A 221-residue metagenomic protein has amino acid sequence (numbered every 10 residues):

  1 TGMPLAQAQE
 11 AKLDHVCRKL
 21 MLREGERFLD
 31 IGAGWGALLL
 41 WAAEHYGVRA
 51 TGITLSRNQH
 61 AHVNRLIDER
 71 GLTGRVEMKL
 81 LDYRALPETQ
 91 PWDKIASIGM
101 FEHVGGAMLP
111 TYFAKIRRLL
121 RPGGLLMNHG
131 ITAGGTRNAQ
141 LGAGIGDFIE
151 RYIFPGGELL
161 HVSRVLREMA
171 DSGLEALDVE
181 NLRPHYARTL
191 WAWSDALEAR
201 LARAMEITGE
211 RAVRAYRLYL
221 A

Functional and structural regions predicted by a protein language model:
G25-G32: Conserved class I S-adenosyl-L-methionine
W35-Y46: Conserved SAM-binding loop of SAM-dependent methyltransferases across substrates and taxa, primarily the Class I
V63-N64: Conserved SAM-binding loop
G71-Y83: Conserved SAM-binding strand-loop segment of SAM-dependent methyltransferases
R84-I95: A short acidic, Gly/Pro-enriched loop at the edge of an enzyme's catalytic core that lines a small-molecule cofactor
P110-P122: A short glycine-rich, Lys/Arg-flanked "PGG" loop and its adjoining helix->strand segment in the class I
G123-I131: Conserved beta-strand signature within the Rossmann-like core of class I S-adenosyl-L-methionine
T132-A221: Substrate-binding/catalytic lobe of Class I Rossmann-like enzymes that use SAM or dcSAM, i.e., the mid-to-C-terminal
